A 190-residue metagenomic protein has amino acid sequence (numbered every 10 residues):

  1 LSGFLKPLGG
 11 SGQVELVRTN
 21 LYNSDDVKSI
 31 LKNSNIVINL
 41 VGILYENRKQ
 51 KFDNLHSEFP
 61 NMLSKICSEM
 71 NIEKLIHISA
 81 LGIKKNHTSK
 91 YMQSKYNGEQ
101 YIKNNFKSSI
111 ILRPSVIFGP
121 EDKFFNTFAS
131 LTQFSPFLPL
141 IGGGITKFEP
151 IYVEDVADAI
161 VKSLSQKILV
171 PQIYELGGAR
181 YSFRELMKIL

Functional and structural regions predicted by a protein language model:
G3-M70, L81-K85: NAD(P)H-binding glycine-rich loop region in Rossmannoid oxidoreductase-like domains and their noncatalytic homologs
E46, L81-Q93, I117-D122: Conserved catalytic-site region of short-chain dehydrogenase/reductase
D53-P60, I76, K95, E149: Short alpha-helix in the Rossmann-fold core of NAD(P)-dependent oxidoreductases
S57-L63, S94-N105: Conserved catalytic Lys-bearing alpha helix of Rossmann-like short-chain dehydrogenase/reductases
S79, E99-S130, F134, P139: Conserved beta-loop-beta element that borders a ligand/cofactor-binding pocket
S115-D122, G142-V153, I173-R180: Glycine-rich "substrate-gating" loop/helix at the edge of Rossmann-like oxidoreductase active sites
K162-L190: Mid/C-terminal beta-alpha module of Rossmann-like enzyme folds, strongest in SDR-family dehydrogenases/epimerases
